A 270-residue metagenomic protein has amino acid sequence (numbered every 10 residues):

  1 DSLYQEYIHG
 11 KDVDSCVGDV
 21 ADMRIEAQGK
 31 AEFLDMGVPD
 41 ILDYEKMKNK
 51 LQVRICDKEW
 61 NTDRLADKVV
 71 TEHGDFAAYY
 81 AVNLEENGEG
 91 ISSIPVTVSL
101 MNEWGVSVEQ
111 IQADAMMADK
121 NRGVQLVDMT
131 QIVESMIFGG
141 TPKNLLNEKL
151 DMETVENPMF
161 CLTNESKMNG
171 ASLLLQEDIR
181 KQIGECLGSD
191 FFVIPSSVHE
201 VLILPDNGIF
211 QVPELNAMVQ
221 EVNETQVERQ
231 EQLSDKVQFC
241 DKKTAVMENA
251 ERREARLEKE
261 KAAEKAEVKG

Functional and structural regions predicted by a protein language model:
D1-C161: Charged, alpha-helical interface segments at or near domain boundaries
N164-G270: C-terminal structured domains
